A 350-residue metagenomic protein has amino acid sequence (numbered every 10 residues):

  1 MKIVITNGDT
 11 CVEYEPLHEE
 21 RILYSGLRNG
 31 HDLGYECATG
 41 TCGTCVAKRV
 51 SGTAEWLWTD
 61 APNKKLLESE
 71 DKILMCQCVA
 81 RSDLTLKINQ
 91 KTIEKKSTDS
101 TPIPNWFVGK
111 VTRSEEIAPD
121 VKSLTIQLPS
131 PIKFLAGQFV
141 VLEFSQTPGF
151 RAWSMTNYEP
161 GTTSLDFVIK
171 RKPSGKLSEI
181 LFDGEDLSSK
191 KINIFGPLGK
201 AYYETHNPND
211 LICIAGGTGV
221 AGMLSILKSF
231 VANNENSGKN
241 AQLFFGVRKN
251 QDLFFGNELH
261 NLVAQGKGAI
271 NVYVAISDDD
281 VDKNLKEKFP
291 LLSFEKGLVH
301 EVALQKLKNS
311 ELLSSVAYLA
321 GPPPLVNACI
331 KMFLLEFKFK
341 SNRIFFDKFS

Functional and structural regions predicted by a protein language model:
M1-L86, A241-S350: Reductase modules of NAD(P)H-dependent flavoproteins
A47, L142, N193-I194: A generic structural signal for residues embedded in beta-strands
V50-T53, N89-K91, S145, P197: Short, surface-exposed secondary-structure boundary micro-motifs
K64, E70-I117, S123-L124: Fe-S ferredoxin-like electron-transfer domains and their immediately adjacent linker/connector regions across
D99-K190, V247-K249, A275-D279: Ferredoxin-reductase
G137, G219, P322: Short, conserved phosphate/pyrophosphate- and ester-handling motifs at nucleotide-, phospho-/glycolipid
G196-N207: A short, basic/flexible loop-to-alpha-helix module at the beginning of a structural domain
G222-N234: Histidine-anchored nucleotide/phosphate-binding helix
